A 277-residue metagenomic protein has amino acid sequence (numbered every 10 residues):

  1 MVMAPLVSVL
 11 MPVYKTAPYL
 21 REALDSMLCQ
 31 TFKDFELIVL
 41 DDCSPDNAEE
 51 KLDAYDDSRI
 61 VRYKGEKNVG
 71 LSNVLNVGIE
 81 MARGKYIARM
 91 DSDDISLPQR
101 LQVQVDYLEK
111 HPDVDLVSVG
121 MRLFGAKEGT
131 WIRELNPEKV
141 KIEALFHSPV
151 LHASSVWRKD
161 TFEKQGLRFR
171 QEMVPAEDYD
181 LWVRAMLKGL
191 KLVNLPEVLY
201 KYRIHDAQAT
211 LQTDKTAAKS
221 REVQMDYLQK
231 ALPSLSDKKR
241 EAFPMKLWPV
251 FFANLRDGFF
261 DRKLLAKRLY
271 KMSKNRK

Functional and structural regions predicted by a protein language model:
Y19-R21, D46-A54, I95, Q99: Acidic helix N-cap motif at the loop->helix transition within catalytic regions of sugar-transfer enzymes
D25-D34: Short, acidic, metal-binding catalytic loop of nucleotide-sugar glycosyltransferases
S26, D41-E50, K67, D91 (+1 more regions): A conserved acidic beta->alpha catalytic loop
G65-A82, V103: Glycine-rich, basic loop-to-helix element that forms the pyrophosphate-binding segment of sugar-nucleotide handling
E80, V119, E138-V223: Conserved nucleotide-sugar donor-binding catalytic segment
I87: Short aromatic/hydrophobic "clamp" motif used to bind/position activated sugar donors
Q99-W131: Conserved donor NDP-sugar-binding/catalytic core segment of glycosyltransferases
D214-E222, D237-K277: Non-catalytic, C-terminal membrane-associated alpha-helical segments of glycosyltransferases
